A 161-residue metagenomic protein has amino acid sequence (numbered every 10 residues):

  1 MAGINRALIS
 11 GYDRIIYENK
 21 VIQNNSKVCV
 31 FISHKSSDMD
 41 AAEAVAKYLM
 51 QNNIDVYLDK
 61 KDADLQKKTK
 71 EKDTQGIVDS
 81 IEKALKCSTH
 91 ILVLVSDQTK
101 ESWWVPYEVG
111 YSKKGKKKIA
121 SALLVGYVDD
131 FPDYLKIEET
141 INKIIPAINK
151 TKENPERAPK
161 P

Functional and structural regions predicted by a protein language model:
M1-C87: Conserved N-terminal substructure of TIR/SEFIR domains
M1-N24, L124-P161: C-terminal interaction surface of TIR/SEFIR-family domains
D55, G110-V125: Arginine/glycine-rich "motif VI" loop of SF2 helicases in the C-terminal RecA-like domain
D62-D64, D97-Q98, A122-D130: Short beta-alpha junction loops
K70-Q75, E108-V109, Y134-I137: Short low-complexity, flexible loop/linker segments enriched in glycine and/or proline with clustered acidic
D97-G115: Conserved TIR/SEFIR loop-to-helix hotspot centered on a Trp-containing motif with a nearby acidic residue
